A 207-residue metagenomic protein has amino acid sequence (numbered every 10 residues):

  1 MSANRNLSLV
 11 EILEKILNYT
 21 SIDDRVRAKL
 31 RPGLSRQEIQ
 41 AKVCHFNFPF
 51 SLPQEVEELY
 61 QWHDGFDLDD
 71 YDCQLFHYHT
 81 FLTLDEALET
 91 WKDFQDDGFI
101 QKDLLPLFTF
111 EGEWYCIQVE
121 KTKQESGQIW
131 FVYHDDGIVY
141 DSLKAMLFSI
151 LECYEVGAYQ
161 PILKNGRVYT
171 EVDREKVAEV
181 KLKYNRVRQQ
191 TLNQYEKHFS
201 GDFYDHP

Functional and structural regions predicted by a protein language model:
M1-Y115, R186-P207: A surface-exposed partner-binding patch
H63-L182: Long, low-complexity, intrinsically disordered segments enriched in glycines and aromatic residues
